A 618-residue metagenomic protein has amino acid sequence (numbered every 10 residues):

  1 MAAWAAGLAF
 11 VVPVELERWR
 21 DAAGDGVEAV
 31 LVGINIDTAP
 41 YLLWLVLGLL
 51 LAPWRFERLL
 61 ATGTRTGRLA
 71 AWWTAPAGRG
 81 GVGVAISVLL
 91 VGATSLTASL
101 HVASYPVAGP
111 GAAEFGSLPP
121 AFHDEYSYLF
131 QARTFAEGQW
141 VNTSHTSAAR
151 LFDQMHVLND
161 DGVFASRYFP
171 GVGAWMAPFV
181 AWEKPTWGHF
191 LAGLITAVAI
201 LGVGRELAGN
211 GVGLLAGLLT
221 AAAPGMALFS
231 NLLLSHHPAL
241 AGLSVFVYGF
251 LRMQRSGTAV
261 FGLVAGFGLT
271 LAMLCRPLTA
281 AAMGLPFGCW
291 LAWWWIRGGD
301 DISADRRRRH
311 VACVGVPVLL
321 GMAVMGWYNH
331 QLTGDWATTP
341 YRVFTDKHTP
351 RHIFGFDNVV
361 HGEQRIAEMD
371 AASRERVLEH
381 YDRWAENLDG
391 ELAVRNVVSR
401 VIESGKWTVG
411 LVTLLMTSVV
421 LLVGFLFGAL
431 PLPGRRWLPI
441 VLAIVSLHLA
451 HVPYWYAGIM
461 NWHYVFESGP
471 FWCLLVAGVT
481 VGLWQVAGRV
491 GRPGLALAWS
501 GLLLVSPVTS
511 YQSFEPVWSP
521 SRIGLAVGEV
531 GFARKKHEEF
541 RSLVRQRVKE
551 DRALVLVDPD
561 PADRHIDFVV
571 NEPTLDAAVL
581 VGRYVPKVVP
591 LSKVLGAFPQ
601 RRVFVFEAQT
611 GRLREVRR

Functional and structural regions predicted by a protein language model:
M1-W4, G33-A108, W295-V318, L414-G424 (+1 more regions): Start-transfer (signal-anchor) and selected internal transmembrane alpha helices of multi-pass inner/ER membrane
W4-F10, G83-G92, A265-L269, P286 (+6 more regions): Transmembrane alpha-helix segments characteristic of polytopic inner-membrane glycan-assembly/cell-envelope
G48-W54, R58-L59, I195-V198, R395-L438 (+1 more regions): Hydrophobic, aromatic-rich transmembrane alpha-helices and their immediate juxtamembrane boundary segments
G78-L89, G284, G288, G315-L319 (+4 more regions): Signature aromatic-anchored transmembrane alpha helix within multi-pass, membrane-resident enzymes that catalyze glycan
H123, W187-I195, G211-F250, G257-L263 (+2 more regions): Multi-pass, polyprenyl lipid-linked donor-dependent membrane glycosyltransferases
L129, F229-S230, H236, A272-C275 (+4 more regions): Hydrophobic/aromatic-rich transmembrane helices and adjacent perimembrane loops
W175, R205-A208, F246-V264, A272 (+2 more regions): Membrane-interface transmembrane helices that cradle and orient dolichyl/undecaprenyl
G249-Q254, A282-W327: Perimembrane helix-loop-helix junctions
